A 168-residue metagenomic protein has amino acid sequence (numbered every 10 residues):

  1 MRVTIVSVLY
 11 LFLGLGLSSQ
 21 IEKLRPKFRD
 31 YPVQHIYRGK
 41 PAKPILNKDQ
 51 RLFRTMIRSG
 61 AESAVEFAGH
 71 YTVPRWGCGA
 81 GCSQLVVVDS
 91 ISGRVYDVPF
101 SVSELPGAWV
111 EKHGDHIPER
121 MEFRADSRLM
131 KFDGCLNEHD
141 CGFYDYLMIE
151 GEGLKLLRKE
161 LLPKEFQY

Functional and structural regions predicted by a protein language model:
R2-Y10: Sec-dependent signal peptide recognition, specifically the positively charged N-region followed immediately by
T4-I5, Q20-I36, K40-K43, R120-Y168: Acidic, small-residue rich beta-repeat scaffolds with periodic aromatic anchors
L9-S18: Hydrophobic h-region of N-terminal signal peptides that target proteins for export in Gram-negative bacteria
Q20-W76: N-terminal secretory signal peptides
G60-E66, D115-D126: Structural signature of eukaryotic scaffold interfaces centered on beta-propeller domains
S63-F100: Mid-length scaffold segments of soluble, non-membrane domains
Y96-V102, L156-L161: Beta-propeller fold detector
F100-E111, F166: Surface-exposed loop and turn segments in beta-propeller and other repeat-based domains that flank or scaffold
